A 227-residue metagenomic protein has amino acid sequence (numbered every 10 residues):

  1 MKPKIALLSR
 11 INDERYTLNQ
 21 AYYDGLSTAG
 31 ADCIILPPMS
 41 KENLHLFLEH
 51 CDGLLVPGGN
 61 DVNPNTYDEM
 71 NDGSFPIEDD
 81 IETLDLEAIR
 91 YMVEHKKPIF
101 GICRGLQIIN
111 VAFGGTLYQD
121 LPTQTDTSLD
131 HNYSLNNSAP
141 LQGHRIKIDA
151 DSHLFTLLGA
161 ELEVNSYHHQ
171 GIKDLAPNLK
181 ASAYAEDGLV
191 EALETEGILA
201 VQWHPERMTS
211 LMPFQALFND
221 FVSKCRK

Functional and structural regions predicted by a protein language model:
M1-F100, V111-F113, Y118, P122-Q142 (+4 more regions): N-terminal beta1-alpha1 cap of cysteine-dependent amidohydrolase-like domains
C103: Conserved G/P- and acidic residue-centered "switch" motifs that form tight phosphate/ATP-binding loops in soluble
L106-I108: Hydrophobic, aromatic-enriched interface-forming segments
S166-H169: A glycine-rich beta-turn/hairpin centered on an aromatic-Pro dipeptide
N178, T195-I198: Beta-strand-turn-beta hairpins that frame and shape the catalytic cleft of phosphate-ester-processing enzymes
